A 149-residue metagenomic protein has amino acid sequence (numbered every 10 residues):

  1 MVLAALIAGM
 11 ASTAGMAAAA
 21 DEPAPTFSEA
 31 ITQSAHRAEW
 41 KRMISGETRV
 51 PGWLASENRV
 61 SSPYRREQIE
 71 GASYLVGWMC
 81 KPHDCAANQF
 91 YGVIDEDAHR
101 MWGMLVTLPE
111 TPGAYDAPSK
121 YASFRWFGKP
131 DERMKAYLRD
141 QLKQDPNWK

Functional and structural regions predicted by a protein language model:
V2-T13: Bacterial N-terminal signal peptides
A18-W78, P146-W148: N-terminal secretory signal peptides
A20-A38, E110-K149: C-terminal partner/receptor-binding element of secreted or periplasmic proteins
E67-E70, I94-H99: A short, structured loop/turn motif at beta-sheet edges
V76-P82, M104-L105: Short beta-strand segments that buttress and anchor functional surface loops
D84-Y91: Short, surface-exposed coil-to-beta transition loops
D97-A114: Intrinsically disordered, low-complexity regulatory segments enriched in Ser/Thr/Pro and charged residues
